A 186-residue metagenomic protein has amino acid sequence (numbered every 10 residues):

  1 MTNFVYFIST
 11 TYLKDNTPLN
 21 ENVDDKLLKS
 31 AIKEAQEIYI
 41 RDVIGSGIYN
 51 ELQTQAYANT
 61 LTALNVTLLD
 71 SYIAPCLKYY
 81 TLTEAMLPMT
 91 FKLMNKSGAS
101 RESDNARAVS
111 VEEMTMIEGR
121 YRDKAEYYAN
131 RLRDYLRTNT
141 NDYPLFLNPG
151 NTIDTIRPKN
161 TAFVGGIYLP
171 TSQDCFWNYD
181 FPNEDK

Functional and structural regions predicted by a protein language model:
M1-A74, P88-K186: Conserved short "hinge" loops at termini or chain/domain junctions
